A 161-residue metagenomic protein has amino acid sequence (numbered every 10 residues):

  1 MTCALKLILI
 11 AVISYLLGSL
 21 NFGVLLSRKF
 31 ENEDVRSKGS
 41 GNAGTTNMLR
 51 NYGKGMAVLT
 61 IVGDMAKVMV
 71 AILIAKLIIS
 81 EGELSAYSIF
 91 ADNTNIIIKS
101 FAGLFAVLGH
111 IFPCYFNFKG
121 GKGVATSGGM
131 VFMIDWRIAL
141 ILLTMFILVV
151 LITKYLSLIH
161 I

Functional and structural regions predicted by a protein language model:
M1-L5: Short, strongly hydrophobic alpha-helical membrane anchors
K6, M56-V62, A66-Y115, R137-I138 (+1 more regions): Nucleotide and nucleotide-moiety/phosphate-recognizing core
K6-F30: N-terminal signal-anchor transmembrane alpha helix
S14-L17, V24, V107-N117, V150-L156: Transmembrane alpha-helix interface/packing and boundary motifs in multi-pass membrane proteins, characterized by
V24-M56, G120: Cytosolic, membrane-interface loops and tails of multi-pass inner-membrane proteins
K29-F30, I78, F116, I152: Helix-loop junctions at the membrane-solvent interface of multi-pass transporters, primarily the C-terminal
L49-K54, A75, F105, G123-T153: Interfacial segments of multi-pass membrane proteins
I159-I161: Conserved small/polar residues in nucleotide/adenosyl-binding loops
